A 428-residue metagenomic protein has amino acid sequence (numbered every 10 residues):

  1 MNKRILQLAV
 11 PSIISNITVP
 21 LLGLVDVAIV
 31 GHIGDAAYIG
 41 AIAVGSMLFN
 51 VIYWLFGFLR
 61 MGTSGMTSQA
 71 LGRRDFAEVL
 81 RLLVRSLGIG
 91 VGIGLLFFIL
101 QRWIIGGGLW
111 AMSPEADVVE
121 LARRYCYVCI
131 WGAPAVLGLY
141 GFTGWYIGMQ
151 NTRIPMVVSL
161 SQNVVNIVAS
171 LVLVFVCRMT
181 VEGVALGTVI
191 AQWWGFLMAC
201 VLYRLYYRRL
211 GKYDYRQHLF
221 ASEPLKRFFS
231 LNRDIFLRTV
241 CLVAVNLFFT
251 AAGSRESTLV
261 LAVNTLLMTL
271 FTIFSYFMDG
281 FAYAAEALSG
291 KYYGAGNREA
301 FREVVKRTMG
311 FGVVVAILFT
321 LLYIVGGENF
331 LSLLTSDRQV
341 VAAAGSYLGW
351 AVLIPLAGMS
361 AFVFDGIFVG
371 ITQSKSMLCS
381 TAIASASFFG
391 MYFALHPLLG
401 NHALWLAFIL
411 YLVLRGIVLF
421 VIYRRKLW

Functional and structural regions predicted by a protein language model:
M1-A9, T67-P134, V165, V176-F236 (+2 more regions): Short alpha-helical transmembrane segments in multi-pass integral membrane proteins
M1-I33, M47-G62, M66, V91-F98 (+4 more regions): N-terminal transmembrane alpha-helices
L6, L22, L59, L100-I104 (+12 more regions): Residue-level signal for transmembrane alpha-helical positions in Major Facilitator Superfamily
Q7-D26, V128, L139, G148 (+5 more regions): Transmembrane helical elements of multi-pass membrane transporters/channels
L21-G40, L109-A116, V172-M179, V240-I273 (+3 more regions): Helix-terminus/linker motif at the lipid-water interface of multi-pass membrane proteins
L24-A28, G107, G141-W145, I167-V172 (+7 more regions): Alpha-helical transmembrane segments of multipass membrane proteins
I39-I99, V136-P155, V263-V325, M359-T372 (+1 more regions): Small-residue-rich hydrophobic transmembrane alpha-helices
R60, V128-G148, P155-N166, V184-C200 (+4 more regions): Short runs within selected transmembrane alpha-helices of multi-pass transporters and secretion channels
